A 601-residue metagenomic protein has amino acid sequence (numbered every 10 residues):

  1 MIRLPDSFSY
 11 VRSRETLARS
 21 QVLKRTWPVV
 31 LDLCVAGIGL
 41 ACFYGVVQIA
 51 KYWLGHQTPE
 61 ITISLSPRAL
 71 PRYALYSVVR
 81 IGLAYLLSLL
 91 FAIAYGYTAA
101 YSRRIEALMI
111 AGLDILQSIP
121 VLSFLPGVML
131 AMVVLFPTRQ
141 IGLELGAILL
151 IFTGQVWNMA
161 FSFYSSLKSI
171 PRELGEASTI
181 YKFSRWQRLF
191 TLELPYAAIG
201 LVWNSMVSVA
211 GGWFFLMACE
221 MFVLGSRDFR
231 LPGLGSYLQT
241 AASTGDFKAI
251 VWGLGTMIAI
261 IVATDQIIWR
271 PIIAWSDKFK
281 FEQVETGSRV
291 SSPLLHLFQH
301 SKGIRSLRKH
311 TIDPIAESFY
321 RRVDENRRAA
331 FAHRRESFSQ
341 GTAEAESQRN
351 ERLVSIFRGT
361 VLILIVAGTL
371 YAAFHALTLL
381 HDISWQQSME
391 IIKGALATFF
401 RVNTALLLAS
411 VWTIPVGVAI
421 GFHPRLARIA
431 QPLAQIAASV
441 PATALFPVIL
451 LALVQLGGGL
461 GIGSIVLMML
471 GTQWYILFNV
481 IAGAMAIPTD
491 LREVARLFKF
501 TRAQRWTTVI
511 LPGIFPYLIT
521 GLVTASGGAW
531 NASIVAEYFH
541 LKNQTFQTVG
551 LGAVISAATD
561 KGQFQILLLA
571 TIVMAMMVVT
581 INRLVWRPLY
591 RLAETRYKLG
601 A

Functional and structural regions predicted by a protein language model:
M1-L86, L254-L407, I581-A601: N-terminal, non-cleaved signal-anchor transmembrane helix
R3, G146, L150-I170, E176 (+2 more regions): Transmembrane-helix bundle segments that line or gate the permeation/cavity pathway in multi-pass membrane proteins
P71-L83, L113-Q117, A198, V202 (+11 more regions): Alpha-helical membrane-interface segments at transmembrane helix boundaries
A84-L113, I392, A405-A434: Transmembrane-helix boundary motif in ABC transporter permease subunits
D114-G154, Q435-T472: Generic hydrophobic transmembrane alpha-helix motif, especially the helices
S162-L201, N479-T520, I555: Short cytoplasmic-facing helical segments at TM-TM junctions of multi-pass membrane proteins
R185-C219, W252, T256, I268 (+5 more regions): Transmembrane alpha-helices
F214-F247, N531-L568, V573, Y597-A601: Glycine-rich helix-loop "coupling/hinge" segments at transmembrane-helix boundaries in multipass transporters
